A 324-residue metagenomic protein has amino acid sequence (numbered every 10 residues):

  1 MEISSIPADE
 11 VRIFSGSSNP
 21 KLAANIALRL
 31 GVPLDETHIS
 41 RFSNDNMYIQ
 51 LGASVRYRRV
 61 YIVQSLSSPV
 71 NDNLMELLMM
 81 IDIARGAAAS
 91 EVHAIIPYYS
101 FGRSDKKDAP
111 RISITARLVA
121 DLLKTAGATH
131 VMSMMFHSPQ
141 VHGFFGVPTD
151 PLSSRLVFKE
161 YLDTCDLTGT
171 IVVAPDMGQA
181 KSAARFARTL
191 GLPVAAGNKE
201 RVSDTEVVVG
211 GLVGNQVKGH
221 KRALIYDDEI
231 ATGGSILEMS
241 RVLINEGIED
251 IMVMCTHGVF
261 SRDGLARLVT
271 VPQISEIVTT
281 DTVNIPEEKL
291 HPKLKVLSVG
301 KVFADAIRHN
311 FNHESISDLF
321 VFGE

Functional and structural regions predicted by a protein language model:
M1-E324: PRPP-associated nucleotide enzymes
